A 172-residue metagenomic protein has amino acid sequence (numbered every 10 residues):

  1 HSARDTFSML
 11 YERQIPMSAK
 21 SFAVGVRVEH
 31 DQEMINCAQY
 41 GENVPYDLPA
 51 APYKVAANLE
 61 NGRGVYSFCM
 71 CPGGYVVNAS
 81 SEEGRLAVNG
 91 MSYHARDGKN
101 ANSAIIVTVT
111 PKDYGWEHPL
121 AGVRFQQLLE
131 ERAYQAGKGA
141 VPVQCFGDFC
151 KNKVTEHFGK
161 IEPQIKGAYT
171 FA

Functional and structural regions predicted by a protein language model:
H1-A172: Residues forming the flavin
